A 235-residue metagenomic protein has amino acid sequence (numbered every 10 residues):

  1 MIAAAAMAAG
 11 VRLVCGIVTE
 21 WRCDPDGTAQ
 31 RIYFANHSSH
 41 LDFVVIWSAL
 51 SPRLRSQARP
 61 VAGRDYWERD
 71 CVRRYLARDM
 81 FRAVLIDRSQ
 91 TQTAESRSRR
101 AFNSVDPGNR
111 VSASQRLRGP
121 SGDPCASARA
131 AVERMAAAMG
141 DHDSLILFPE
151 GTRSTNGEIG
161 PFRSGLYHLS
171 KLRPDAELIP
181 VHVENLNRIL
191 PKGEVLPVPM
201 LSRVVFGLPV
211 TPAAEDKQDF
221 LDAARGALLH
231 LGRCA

Functional and structural regions predicted by a protein language model:
M1-C15, R74, R78, R82: Short hydrophobic helices that act as membrane-entry/anchoring signals
A6-H37: Helix-to-loop junction immediately C-terminal to a conserved catalytic motif
I17, S56-A58, F81, D143 (+1 more regions): A structural micro-motif
C23, R64, D87-Q90, H182 (+1 more regions): Residues at the C-termini of beta-strands that transition into short coil/loop
G27-G119: Catalytic core of membrane glycerolipid acyltransferases/transacylases, capturing the structured, soluble-facing
T28, Y33-F34, L41-F43, A128-I159 (+1 more regions): N-terminal/domain-start segments enriched in small and hydrophobic, helix-friendly residues, covering either
Y75, D143-S144, G151-Q218: A cross-family acyltransferase "interaction/gating" segment
A83-I86, T91-T93, F102-V105, S114-E158: Internal catalytic-core helix/loop-beta-alpha segment that presents or stabilizes conserved functional determinants
